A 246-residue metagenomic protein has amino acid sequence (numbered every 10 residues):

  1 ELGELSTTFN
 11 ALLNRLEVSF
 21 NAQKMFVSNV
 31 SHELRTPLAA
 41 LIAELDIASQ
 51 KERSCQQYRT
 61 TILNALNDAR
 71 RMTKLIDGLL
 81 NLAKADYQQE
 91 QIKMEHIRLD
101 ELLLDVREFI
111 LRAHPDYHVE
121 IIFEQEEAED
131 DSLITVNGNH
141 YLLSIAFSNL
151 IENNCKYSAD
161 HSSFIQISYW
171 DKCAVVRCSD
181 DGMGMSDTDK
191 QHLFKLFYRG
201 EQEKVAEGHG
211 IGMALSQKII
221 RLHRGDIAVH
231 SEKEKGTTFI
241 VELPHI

Functional and structural regions predicted by a protein language model:
E1-V30, L34, A39-Q56, L63 (+12 more regions): Membrane-proximal HAMP signal-relay module
Q57, Y87-I92, D131-G138: Conserved micro-motifs of the catalytic ATP-binding
K93-L111: A conserved beta-strand-to-alpha-helix junction within the catalytic ATP-binding
A113-E127: Short conserved segments within the C-terminal catalytic ATPase subdomain
N154-C155: Short helix-loop "hinge" at the ATP-lid/N-box region of the Bergerat-fold HATPase_c
S162-K172: Short beta-strand/loop element within the Bergerat-fold HATPase_c
D180: Acidic ATP/Mg2+-coordinating residue in the GHKL
M183-G184: Glycine-rich G1-box
